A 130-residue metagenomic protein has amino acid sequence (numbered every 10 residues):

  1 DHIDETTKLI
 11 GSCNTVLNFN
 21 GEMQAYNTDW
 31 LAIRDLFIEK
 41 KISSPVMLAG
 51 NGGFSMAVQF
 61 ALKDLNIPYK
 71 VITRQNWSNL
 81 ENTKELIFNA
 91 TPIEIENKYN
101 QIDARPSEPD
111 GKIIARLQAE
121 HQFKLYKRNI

Functional and structural regions predicted by a protein language model:
D1, F54, T91-I95, P106-S107: Short glycine-rich anion-binding loops that position phosphate/pyrophosphate groups of nucleotides and phosphorylated
D1-E39: Phosphate/diphosphate ligand-binding glycine-rich loop within oxidoreductases
N27-W30, S44-K63: Glycine-rich adenosine-cofactor-binding loop
A32-K41, G53-A57, I72-N76: Active-site glycine-rich loop that binds ribose-phosphate moieties when present
V46, P68-K70, A90, Q101: Hydrophobic anchor at the start of a short beta-strand that flanks the dinucleotide cofactor-binding loop
A49, D64-L80: NAD(P)-binding Rossmann-fold cofactor-contacting core
N79-K98, I102: Rossmann-like NAD(P)-binding element
I102-I130: Adenosine-phosphate binding glycine-rich loop
